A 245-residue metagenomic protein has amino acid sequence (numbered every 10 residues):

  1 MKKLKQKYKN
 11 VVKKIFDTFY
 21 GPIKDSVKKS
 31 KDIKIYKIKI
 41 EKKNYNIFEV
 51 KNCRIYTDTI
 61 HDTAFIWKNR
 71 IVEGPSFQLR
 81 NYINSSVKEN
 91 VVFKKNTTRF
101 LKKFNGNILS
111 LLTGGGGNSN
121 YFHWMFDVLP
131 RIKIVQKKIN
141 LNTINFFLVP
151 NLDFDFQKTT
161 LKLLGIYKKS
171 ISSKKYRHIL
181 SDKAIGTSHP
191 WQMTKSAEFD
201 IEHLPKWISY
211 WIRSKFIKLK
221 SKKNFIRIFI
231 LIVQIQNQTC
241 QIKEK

Functional and structural regions predicted by a protein language model:
M1-K245: The feature primarily captures lumenal catalytic ectodomains of type II secretory-pathway glycosyltransferases
